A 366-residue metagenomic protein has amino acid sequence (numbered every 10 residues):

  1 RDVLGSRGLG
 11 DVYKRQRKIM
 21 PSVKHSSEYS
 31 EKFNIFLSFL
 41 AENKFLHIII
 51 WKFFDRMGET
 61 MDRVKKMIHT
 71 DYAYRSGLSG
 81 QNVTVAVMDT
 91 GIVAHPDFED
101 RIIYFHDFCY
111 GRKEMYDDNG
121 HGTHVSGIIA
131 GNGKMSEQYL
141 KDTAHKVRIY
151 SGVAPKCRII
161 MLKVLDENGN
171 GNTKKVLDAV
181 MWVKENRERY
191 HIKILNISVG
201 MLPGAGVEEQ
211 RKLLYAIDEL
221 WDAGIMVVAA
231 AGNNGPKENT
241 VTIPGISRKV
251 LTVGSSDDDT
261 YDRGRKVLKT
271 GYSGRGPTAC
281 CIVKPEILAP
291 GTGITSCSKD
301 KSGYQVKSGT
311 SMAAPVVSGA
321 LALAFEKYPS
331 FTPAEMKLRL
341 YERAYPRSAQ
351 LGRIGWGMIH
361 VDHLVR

Functional and structural regions predicted by a protein language model:
R1-Q16: Single conserved hydrophobic/aromatic residue that forms the stacking wall/gate of nucleotide- or nucleobase-binding
L4, A130-K134, M181-W182, D258 (+1 more regions): Short glycine/serine- and small hydrophobic-enriched flexible loop segments
F33-T84, P96-D97, L202, G206 (+1 more regions): Protease zymogen maturation seam
F53-A86, C109-G120, L268-G276, I359-D362: N-terminal domain-start motif of subtilase-like serine proteases
Y74-V85, I92-Y104, K113-T173, H191-K193 (+4 more regions): Subtilisin-like serine protease catalytic core
D89, G245-E326, S330, H363: Extracellular S/T/G-rich loop segment that most often corresponds to the catalytic His/Ser-adjacent loop
S126-I128, I160-D166, T240, G291-I354: Hydrolase catalytic cores
M161-K249, A279-I282, S298-S308, M312-A314 (+1 more regions): Substrate-binding/access-modulating region of protease and related hydrolase catalytic domains
